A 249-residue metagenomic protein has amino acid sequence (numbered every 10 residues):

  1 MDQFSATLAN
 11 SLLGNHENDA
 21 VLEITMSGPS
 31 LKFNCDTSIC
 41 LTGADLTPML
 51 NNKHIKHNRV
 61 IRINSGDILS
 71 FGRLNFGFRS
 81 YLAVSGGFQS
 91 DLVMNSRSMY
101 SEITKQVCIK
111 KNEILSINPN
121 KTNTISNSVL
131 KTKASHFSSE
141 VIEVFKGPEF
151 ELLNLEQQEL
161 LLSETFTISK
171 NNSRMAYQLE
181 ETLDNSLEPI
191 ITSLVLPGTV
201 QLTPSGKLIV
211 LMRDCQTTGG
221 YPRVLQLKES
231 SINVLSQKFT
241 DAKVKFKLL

Functional and structural regions predicted by a protein language model:
M1-L249: Conserved "landmark" site that anchors the functional core of diverse proteins
